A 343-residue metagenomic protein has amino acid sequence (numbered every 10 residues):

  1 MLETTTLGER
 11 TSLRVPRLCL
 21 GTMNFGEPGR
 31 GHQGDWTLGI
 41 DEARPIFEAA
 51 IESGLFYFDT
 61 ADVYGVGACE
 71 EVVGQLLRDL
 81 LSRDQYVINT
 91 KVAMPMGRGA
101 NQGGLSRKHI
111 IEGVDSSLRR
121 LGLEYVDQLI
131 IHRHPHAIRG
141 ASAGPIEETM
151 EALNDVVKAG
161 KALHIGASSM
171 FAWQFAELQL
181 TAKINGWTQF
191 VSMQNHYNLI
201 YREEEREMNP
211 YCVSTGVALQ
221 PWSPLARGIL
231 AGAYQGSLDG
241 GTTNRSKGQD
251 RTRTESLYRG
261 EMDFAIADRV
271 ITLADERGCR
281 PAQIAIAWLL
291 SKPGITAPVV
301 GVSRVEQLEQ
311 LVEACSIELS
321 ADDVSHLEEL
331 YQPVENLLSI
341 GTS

Functional and structural regions predicted by a protein language model:
M1-Y86: N-terminal binding-site loop/beta-alpha segment at the start of enzyme catalytic domains that lines or forms
R10, R14, L76-V87, R119-G122 (+2 more regions): Acidic (Asp/Glu)-rich catalytic clusters
E27-D41, M96-H109, A137-G144: Active-site mouth loops of central-metabolism enzymes
W36-A50, L105-R120, F175-Q179: Short, acidic/polar
A49, S53, R120-L121, G160 (+1 more regions): Structural motif
D84-G97, M193-Y197: A short, structured active-site edge motif that brings together acidic residues
R119-G140: Active-site groove signature of glycoside hydrolases
H134-E329, V334: Beta/alpha (TIM)-barrel catalytic core signal, keyed to glycine-rich beta->alpha loops juxtaposed to Asp/Glu that bind
